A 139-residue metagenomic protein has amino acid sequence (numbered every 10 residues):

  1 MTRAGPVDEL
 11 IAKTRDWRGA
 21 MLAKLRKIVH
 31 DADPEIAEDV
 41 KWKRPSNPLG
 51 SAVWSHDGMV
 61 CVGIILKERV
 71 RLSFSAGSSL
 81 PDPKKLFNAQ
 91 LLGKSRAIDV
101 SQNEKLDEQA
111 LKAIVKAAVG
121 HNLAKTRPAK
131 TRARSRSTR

Functional and structural regions predicted by a protein language model:
M1-R139: Charge-dense, helix-prone N-terminal extensions
